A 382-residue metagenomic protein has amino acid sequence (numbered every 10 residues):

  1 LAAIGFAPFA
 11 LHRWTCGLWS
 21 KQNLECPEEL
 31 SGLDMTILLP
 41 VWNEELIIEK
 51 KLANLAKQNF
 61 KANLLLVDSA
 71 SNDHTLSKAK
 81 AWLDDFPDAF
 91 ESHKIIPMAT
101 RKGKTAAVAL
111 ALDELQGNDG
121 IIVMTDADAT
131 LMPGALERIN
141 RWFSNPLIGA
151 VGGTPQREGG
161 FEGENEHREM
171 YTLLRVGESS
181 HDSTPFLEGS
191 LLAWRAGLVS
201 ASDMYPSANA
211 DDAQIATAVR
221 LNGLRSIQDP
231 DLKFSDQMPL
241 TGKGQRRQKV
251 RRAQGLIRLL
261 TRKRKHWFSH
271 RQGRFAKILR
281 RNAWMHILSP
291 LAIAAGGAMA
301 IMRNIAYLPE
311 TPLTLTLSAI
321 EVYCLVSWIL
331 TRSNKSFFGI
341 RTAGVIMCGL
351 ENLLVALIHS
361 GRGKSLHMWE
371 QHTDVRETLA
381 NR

Functional and structural regions predicted by a protein language model:
L1-S31, N352: N-terminal membrane-anchoring/stem segments of glycan-assembly enzymes
W14, T105-A107, A111-D113, D119-G120 (+2 more regions): Long helical/loop segments within the catalytic core of UDP-sugar-dependent glycosyltransferases, especially the large
A53-A62: Short, acidic, metal-binding catalytic loop of nucleotide-sugar glycosyltransferases
N54, D68-K78, T100-R101, A129-T130: A conserved acidic beta->alpha catalytic loop
L65, L76-E114, T154, E162 (+1 more regions): Conserved donor nucleotide-binding strand/loop of the catalytic core
N118-T130: Short beta-strand-to-loop acidic/aromatic patch adjacent to the donor-nucleotide binding site
F143-Y171, P206-D211, I215-L279, V345-H359: Catalytic donor/gating beta->alpha subdomain of glycosyltransferases that bind UDP-sugars
G244, Q248-L317, E321, K335-T342 (+1 more regions): Basic/Trp-rich segment in TM-proximal cytosolic loops or flexible interdomain/linker regions
